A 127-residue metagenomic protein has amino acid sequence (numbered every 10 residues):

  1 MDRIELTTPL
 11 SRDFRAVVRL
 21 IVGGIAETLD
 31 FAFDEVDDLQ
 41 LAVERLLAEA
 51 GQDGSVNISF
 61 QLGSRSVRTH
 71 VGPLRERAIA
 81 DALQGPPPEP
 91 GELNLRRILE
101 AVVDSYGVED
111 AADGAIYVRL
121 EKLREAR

Functional and structural regions predicted by a protein language model:
M1-I4, E49-R127: Conserved beta-strand-loop-beta-strand hairpin that lines the nucleotide-binding pocket of ATP/GTP-utilizing enzymes
D2-D30: Helix-loop-beta hinge of the Bergerat
L29-N57: Conserved ATP-binding N-box helix of the HATPase_c
